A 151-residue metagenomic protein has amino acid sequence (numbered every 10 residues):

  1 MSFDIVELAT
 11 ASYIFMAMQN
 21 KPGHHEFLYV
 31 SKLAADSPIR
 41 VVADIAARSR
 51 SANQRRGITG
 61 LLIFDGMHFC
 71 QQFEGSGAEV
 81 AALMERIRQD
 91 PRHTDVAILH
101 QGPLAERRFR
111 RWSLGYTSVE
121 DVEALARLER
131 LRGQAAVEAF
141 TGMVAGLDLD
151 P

Functional and structural regions predicted by a protein language model:
S2-P151: Charge-rich, low-complexity N-terminal segments
